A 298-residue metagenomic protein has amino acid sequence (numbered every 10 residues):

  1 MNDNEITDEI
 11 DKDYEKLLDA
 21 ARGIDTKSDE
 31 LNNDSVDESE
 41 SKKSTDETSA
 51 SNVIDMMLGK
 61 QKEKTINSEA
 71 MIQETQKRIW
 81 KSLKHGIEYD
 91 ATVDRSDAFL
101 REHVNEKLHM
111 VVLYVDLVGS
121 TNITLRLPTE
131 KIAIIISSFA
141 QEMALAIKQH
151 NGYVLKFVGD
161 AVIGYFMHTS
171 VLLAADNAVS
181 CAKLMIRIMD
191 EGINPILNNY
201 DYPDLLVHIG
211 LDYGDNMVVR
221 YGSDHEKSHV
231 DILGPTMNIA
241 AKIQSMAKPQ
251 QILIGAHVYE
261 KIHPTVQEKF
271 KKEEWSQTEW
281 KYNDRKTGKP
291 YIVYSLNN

Functional and structural regions predicted by a protein language model:
M1-T92, P249-N298: Intrinsically disordered, glycine/charged-rich C-terminal tails and inter-domain linkers that flank nucleotidyl cyclase
T92-D97, G192-N194: Short gly/ser/thr-rich secondary-structure transition/capping motifs
F99-N177: Catalytic NTP-binding/metal-coordinating core of nucleotidyl cyclase/transferase enzymes
I135-F139, C181, T236-I239: Hydrophobic alpha-helical membrane-association signature
H150-A174, N194-L233: Catalytic core of nucleotidyl cyclases, primarily class III adenylyl/guanylyl cyclases
M185: Serine endopeptidase catalytic core focused on the charge-relay Asp
D212, P235-E260: Catalytic/regulatory signature loops of cyclic-dinucleotide turnover enzymes and related class III nucleotidyl cyclases
